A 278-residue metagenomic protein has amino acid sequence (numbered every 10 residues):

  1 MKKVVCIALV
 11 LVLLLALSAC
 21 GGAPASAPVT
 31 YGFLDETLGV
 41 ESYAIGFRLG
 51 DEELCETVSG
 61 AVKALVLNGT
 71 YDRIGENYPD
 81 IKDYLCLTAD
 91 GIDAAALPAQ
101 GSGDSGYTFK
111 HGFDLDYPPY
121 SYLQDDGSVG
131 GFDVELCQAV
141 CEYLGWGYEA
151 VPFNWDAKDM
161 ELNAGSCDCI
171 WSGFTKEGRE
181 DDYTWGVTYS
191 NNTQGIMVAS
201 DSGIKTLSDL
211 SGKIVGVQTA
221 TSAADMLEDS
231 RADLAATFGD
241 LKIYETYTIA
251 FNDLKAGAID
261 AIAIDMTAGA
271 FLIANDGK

Functional and structural regions predicted by a protein language model:
L15-A19: C-terminal motif of bacterial Sec signal peptides marking the signal peptidase cleavage site
A23-T30, C86-V129, S202-I214: Immediate post-signal peptide segment of exported/extracytoplasmic ligand-binding proteins
A27-C55, K82-L97, L115, S190-V198 (+1 more regions): Periplasmic-binding protein-like
P28-G39, V134, Q138, E142 (+1 more regions): Acidic, polar ligand-binding/catalytic clefts
F33-G39, S59-S102, G147, S222-Y244 (+1 more regions): Ligand-binding clefts/hinges and TM-proximal coupling segments of bilobed small-molecule sensing domains
G39-D83, V134-Y143, D201-I204, S208-I214 (+1 more regions): Extended ligand-binding regions for polar small-molecule ligands
L54-T57, A61-Y78, G103-F174, I243: Extracytoplasmic small-molecule ligand-binding "clamshell" domains of the periplasmic binding protein/Venus flytrap
L115-P118, V129-E142, F174, N191-F251 (+2 more regions): Bilobed "Venus flytrap"/periplasmic-binding protein-like clamshell domains and structurally analogous long
